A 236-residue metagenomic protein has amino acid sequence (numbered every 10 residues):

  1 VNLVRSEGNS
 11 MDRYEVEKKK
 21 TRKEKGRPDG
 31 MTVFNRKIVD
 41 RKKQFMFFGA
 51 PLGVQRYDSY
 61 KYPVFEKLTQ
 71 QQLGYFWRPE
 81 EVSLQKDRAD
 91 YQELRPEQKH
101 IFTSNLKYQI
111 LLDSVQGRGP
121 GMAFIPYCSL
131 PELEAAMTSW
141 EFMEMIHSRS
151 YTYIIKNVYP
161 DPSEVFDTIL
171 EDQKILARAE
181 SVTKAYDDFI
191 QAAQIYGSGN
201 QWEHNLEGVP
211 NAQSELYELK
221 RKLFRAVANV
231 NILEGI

Functional and structural regions predicted by a protein language model:
L3-I236: Non-heme di-metal
